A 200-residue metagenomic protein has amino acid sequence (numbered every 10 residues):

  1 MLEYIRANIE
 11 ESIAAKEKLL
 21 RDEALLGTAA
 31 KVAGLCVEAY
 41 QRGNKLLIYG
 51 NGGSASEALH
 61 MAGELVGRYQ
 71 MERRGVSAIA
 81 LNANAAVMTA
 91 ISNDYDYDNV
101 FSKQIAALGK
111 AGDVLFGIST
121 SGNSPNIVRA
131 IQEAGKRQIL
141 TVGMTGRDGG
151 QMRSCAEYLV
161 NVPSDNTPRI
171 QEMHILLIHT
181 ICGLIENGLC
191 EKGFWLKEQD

Functional and structural regions predicted by a protein language model:
M1, A24-T28, S54, G135: Residue-level recognition of alpha-helical structural elements
M1-A24: Generic N-terminal amphipathic, Lys/Arg-enriched alpha-helix
R6, G193-D200: A short, charged, Gly/Pro-tolerant segment at domain boundaries
L20-R42: A short, well-structured juxtamembrane/interface segment
A39, K45-Y49, G135: Hydrophobic alpha-helical transmembrane segments of small proteolipidic membrane proteins, enriched in energy-coupled
K45-A62: Glycine/serine-rich anion-binding loops at beta->alpha junctions that coordinate negatively charged ligand groups
L59-W195: Glycine-rich phosphate-binding loops that contact phosphosugars or nucleotide phosphates
